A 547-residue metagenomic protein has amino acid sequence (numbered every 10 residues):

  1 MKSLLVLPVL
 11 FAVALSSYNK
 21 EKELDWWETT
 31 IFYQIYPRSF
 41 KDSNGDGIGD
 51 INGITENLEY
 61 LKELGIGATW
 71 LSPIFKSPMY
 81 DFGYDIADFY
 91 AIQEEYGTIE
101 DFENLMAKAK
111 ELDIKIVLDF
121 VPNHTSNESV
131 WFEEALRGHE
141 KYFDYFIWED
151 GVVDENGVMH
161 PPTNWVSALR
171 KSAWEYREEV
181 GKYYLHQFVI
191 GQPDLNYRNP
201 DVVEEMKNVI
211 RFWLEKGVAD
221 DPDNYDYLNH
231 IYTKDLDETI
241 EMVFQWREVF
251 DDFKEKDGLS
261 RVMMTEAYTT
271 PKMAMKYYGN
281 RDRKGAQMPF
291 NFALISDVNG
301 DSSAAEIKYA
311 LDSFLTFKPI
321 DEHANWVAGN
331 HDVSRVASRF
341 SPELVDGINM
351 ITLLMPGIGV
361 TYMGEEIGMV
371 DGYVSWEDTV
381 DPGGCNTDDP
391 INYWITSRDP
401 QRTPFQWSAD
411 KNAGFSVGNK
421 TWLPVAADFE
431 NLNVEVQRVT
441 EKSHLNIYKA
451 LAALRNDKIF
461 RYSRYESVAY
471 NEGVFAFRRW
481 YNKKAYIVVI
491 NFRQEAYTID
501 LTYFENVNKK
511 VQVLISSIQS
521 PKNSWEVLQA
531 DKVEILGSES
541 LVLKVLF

Functional and structural regions predicted by a protein language model:
K2-S16: Cleavable N-terminal signal peptides of Sec/SRP-targeted secreted and luminal proteins
Y18-K207, R211, E215, N224-P271 (+1 more regions): Acidic/aromatic-lined carbohydrate-recognition and catalytic surfaces of CAZymes acting on diverse glycans
E23, N224-K234, E241-S260, T269 (+8 more regions): Loop/helix patches that line or flank the sugar-binding groove of alpha-linked glycan CAZymes
A274: Catalytic cores of alpha/beta
T502-P521: Solvent-exposed beta-hairpin/edge-strand motifs
S524-F547: C-terminal beta-strand-rich structural cap/linker in extracellular carbohydrate-active enzymes
